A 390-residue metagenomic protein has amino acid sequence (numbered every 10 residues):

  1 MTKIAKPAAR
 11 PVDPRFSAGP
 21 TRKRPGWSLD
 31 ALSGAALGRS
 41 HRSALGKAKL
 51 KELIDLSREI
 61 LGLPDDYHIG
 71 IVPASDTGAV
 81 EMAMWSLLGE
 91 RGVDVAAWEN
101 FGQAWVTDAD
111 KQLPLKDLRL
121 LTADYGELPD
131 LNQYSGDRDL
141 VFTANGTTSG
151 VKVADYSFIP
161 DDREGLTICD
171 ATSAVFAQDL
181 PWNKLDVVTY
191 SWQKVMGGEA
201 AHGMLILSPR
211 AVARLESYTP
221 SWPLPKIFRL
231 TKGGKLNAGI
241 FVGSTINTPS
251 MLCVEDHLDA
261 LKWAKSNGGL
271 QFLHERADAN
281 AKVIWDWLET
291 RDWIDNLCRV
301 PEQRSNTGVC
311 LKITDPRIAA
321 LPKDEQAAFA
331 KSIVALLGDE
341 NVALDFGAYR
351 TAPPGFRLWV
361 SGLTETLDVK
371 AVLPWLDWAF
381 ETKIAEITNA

Functional and structural regions predicted by a protein language model:
M1-A44: N-terminal "arm"/small-domain region of PLP-dependent enzymes with the aminotransferase-like
D30-M82, S86, W98-D108: Conserved N-terminal alpha-helix of the aminotransferase class I/II PLP-enzyme fold
G78, S86-L140: PLP-dependent aminotransferase-like
D124-F176, V187: Active-site phosphate-binding strand-loop segment of PLP-dependent enzymes
W182-Q193, G203: Conserved active-site segment immediately N-terminal to the catalytic lysine that forms the internal aldimine
Q193-W287, V300: Active-site C-terminal subdomain of aminotransferase-like
E289, W293-W359, L363-K370: Conserved C-terminal alpha-helix-loop-beta "cap" of PLP-dependent enzymes that closes/shapes the active-site mouth
